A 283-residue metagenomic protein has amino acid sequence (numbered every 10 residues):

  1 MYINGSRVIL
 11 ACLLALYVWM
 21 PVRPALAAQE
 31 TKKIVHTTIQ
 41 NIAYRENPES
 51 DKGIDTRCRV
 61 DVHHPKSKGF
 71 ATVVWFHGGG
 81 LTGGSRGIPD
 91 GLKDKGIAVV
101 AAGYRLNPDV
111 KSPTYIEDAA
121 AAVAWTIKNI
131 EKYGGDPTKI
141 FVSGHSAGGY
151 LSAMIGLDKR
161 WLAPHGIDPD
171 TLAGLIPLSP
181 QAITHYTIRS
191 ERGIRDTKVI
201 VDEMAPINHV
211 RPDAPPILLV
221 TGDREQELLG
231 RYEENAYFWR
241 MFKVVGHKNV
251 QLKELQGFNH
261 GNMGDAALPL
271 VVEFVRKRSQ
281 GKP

Functional and structural regions predicted by a protein language model:
A28-S67: N-terminal cap/lid segment of alpha/beta-hydrolase-fold proteins
T31, N47, P177-H209: Mobile cap/lid helix-loop segments that gate and shape the active-site cleft of serine hydrolases
G69-G79: Short beta-strand element of the alpha/beta-hydrolase
S85-A102: Short amphipathic alpha-helix adjacent to the substrate-entry channel of hydrolases
K111-E131: Alpha/beta-hydrolase active-site loop
I127-S190, D202: Primarily recognizes the serine-hydrolase "nucleophile elbow" in alpha/beta-hydrolase and SGNH/GDSL folds
R192-D202, T221-Q251: Active-site-adjacent alpha-helix of alpha/beta-hydrolase-fold enzymes
V220, A236, K243-P283: C-terminal catalytic histidine-bearing segment of alpha/beta-hydrolase fold enzymes
